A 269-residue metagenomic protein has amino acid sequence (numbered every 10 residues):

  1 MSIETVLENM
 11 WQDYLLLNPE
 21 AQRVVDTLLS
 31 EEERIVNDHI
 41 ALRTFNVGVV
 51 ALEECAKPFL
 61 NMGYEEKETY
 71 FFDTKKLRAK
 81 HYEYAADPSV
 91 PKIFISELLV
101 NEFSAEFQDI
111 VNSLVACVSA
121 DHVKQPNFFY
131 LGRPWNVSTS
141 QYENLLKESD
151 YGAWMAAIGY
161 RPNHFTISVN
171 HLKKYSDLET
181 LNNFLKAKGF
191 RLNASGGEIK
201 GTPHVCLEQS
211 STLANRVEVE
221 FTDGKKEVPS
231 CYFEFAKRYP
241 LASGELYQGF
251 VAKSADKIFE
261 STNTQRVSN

Functional and structural regions predicted by a protein language model:
M1-L52, N61-G63, K67-N269: Extended, well-ordered protein cores
K57-P58: The feature marks the mature, well-folded catalytic cores of soluble enzymes
